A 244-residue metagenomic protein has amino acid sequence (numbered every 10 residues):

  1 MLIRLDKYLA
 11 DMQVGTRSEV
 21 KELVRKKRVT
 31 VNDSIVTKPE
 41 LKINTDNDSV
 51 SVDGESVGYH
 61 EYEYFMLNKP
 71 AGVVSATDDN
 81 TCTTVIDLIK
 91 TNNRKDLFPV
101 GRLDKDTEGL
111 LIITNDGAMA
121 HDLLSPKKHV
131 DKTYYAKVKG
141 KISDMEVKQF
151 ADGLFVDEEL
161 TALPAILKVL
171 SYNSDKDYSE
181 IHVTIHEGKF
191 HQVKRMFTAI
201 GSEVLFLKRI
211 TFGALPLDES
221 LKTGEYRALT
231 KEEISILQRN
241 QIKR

Functional and structural regions predicted by a protein language model:
L2-R244: Basic, flexible Lys/Arg- and Gly-enriched helix-loop patches that mediate nucleic-acid binding at interfaces with rRNA
